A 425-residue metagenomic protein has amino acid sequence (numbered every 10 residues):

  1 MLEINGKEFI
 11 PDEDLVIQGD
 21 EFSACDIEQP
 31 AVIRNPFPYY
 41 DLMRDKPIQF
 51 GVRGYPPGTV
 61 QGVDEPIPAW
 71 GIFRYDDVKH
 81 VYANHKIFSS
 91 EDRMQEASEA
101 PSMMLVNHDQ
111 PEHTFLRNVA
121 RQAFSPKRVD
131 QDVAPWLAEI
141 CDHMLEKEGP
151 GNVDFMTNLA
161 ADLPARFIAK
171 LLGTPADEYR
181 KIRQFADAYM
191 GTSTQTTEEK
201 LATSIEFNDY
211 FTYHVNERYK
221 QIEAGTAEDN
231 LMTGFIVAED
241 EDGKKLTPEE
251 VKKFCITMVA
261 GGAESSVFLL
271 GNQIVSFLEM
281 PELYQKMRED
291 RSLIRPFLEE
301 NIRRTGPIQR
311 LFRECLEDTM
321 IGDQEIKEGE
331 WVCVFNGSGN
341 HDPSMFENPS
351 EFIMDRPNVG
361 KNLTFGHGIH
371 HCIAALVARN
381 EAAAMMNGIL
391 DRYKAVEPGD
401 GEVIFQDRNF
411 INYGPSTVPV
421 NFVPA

Functional and structural regions predicted by a protein language model:
M1-A425: Cytochrome P450
